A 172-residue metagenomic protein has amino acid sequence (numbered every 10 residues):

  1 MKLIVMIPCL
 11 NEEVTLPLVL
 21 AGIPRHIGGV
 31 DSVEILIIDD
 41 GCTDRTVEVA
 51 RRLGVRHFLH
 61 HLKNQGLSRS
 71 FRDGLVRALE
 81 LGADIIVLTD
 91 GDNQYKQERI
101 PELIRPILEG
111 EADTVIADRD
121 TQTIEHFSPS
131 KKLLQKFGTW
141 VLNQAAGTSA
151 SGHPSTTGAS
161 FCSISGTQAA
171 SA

Functional and structural regions predicted by a protein language model:
K2-I4, E34: Cell-envelope/extracellular polymer assembly enzymes that use nucleotide-activated donors
I7-A21, G41: Active-site beta-to-alpha loop of glycosyltransferases that engages the nucleotide-sugar donor
V14-L18, D44-E48, H57, R69: Residue-level preference for short helical/loop micro-motifs built around acidic side chains
A21-S32: Short, acidic, metal-binding catalytic loop of nucleotide-sugar glycosyltransferases
D39-V47, N93: A conserved acidic beta->alpha catalytic loop
L53-G54: Short, structured coil segments at secondary-structure junctions
H61-E80, Q97-S171: Acceptor/aglycone-binding surface of glycosyltransferases and processive sugar-polymer synthases
A83-Q94: Short beta-strand-to-loop acidic/aromatic patch adjacent to the donor-nucleotide binding site
